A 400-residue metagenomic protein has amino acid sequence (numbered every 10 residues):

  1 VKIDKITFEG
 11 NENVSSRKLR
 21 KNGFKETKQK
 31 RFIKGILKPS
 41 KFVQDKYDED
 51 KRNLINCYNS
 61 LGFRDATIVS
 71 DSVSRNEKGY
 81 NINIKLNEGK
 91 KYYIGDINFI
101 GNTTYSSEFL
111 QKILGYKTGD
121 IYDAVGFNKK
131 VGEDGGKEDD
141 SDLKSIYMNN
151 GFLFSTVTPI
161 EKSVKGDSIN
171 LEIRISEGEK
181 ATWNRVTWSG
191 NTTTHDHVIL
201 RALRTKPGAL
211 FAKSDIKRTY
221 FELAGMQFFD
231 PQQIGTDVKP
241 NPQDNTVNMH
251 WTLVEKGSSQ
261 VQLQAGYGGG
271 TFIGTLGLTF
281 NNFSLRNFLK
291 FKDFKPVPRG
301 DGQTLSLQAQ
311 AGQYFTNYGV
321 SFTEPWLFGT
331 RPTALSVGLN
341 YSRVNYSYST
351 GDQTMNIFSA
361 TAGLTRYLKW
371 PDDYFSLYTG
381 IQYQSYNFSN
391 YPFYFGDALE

Functional and structural regions predicted by a protein language model:
V1-M226, D230-Q232, V238-T246, L253 (+2 more regions): Interaction-mediating elements
K2, S16-R17, K21, E26-I33 (+3 more regions): Gram-negative/organellar outer-membrane beta-barrel architecture
